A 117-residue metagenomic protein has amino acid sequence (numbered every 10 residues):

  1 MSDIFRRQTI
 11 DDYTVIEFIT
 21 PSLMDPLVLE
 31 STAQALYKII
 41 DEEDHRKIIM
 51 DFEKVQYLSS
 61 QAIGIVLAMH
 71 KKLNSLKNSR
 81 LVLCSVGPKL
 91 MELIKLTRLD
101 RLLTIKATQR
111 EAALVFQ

Functional and structural regions predicted by a protein language model:
M1-I4, D12-T14, K54-L58, R101: Short acidic/polar alpha-helix capping motifs at helix-coil junctions
D3-Q34: STAS-typified acidic loop motif
D12, P88, R110: Residues that form or immediately flank small-molecule/cofactor binding pockets and catalytic motifs
L23-L102: Amphipathic alpha-helical interaction surfaces in cytosolic regulatory modules
T104-R110: Short acidic-hydrophobic, aromatic-tinged amphipathic segments that line or gate anion-handling sites
F116-Q117: Short, hydrophobic alpha-helical segments
